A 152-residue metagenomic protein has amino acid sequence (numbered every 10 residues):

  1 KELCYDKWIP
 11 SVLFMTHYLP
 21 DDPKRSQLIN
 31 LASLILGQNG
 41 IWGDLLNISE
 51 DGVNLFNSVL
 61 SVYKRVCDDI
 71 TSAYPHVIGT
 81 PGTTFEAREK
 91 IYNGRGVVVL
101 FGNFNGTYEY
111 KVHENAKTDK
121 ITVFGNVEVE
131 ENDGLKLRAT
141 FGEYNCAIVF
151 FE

Functional and structural regions predicted by a protein language model:
K1-V129, K136-F141, C146-F150: Active-site-proximal substrate-binding groove within the catalytic cores of carbohydrate-active enzymes
